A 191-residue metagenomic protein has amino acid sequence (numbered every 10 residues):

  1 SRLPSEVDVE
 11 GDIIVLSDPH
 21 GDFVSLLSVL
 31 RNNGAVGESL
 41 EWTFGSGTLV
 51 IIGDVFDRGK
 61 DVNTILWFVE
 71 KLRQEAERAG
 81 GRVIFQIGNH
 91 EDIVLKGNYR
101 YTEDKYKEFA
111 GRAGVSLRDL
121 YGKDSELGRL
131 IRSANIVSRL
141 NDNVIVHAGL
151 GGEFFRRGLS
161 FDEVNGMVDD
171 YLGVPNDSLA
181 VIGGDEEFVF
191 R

Functional and structural regions predicted by a protein language model:
S1-R191: Feature recognizes metal-dependent phosphohydrolase scaffolds
